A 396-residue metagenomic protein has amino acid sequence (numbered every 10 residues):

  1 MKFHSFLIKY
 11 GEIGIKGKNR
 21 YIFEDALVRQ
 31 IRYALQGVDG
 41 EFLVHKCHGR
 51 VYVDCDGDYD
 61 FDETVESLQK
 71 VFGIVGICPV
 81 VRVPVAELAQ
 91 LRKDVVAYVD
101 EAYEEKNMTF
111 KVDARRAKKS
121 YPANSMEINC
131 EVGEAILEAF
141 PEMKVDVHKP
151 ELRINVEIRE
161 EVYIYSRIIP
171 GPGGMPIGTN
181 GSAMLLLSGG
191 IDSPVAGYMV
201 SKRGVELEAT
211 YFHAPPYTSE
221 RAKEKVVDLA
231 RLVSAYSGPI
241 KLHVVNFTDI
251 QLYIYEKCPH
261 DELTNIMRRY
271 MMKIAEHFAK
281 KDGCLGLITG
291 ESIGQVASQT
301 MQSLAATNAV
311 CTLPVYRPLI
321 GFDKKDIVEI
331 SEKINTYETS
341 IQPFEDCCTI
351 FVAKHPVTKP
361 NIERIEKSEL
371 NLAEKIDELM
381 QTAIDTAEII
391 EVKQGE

Functional and structural regions predicted by a protein language model:
M1-M184, P194-I240, D249, A309 (+3 more regions): RNA-binding accessory domains that recognize and position tRNA/RNA substrates
S5, P239, C284, E345-C347: Active-site lining segments that contact anionic ligands and/or coordinate catalytic metals
E131-I136, G174-N180, Q251-L252, E256-E329 (+2 more regions): Active-site adenylate/phosphate-handling loop in enzymes that bind or generate adenylated species
L185, A209-Y211, V244, T289 (+1 more regions): Structural beta-sheet core signal
G190: Conserved G/P- and acidic residue-centered "switch" motifs that form tight phosphate/ATP-binding loops in soluble
Q295, P343-F351: Small/polar glycine-rich anion-binding or flexible loop at a beta-alpha turn
N335-P343: A short alpha-helix-loop-beta-strand transition element characteristic of N-terminal alpha/beta dinucleotide-binding
